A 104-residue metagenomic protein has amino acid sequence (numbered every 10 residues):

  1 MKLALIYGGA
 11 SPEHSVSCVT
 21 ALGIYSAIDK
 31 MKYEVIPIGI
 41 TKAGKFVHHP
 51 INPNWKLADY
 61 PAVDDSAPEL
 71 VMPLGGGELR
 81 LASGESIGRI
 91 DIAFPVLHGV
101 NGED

Functional and structural regions predicted by a protein language model:
M1-D104: ATP-binding N-terminal substructure of ATP-dependent carboxylate-amine bond-forming enzymes
